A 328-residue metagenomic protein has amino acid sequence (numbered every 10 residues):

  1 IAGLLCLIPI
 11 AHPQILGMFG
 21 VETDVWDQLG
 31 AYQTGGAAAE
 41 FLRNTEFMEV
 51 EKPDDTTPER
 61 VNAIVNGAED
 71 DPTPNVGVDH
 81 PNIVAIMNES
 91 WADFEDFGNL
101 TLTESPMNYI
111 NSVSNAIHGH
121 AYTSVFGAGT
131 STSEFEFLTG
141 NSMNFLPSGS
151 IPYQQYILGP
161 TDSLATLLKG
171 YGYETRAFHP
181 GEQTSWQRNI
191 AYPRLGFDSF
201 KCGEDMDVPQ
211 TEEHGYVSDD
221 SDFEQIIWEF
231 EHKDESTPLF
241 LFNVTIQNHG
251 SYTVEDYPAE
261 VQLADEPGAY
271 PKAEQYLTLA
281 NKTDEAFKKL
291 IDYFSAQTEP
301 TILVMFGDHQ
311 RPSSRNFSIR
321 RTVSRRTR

Functional and structural regions predicted by a protein language model:
I1-H80, T101-H120, Q154-L158, D162 (+1 more regions): N-terminal secretory/membrane-targeting segments
E69-G77, N88, D93-R328: Solvent-exposed soluble domains appended to multi-pass membrane proteins
I83-M87: Long, solvent-exposed extracytoplasmic domains/loops
